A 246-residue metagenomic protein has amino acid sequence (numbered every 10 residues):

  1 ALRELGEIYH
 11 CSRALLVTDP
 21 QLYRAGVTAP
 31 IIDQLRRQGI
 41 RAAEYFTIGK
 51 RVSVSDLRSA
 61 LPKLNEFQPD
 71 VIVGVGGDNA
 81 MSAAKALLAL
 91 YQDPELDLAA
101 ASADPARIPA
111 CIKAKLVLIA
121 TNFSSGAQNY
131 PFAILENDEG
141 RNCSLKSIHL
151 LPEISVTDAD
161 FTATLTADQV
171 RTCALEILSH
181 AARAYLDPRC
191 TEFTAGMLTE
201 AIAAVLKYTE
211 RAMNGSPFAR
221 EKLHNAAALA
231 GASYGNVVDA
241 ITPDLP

Functional and structural regions predicted by a protein language model:
A1-V71: ATP/NTP phosphate-donor binding region
E44-F46, V73, L118-I119, T157 (+2 more regions): General beta-strand structural signal in soluble alpha/beta enzymes
S55-T157: Glycine/threonine-rich beta-strand-loop-alpha-helix active-site module that forms ligand/phosphate-binding
P131-V237: Carboxylate- and glycine-rich phosphate/diphosphate-binding segment that chelates Mg2+/Mn2+
V237-P246: C-terminal catalytic subdomain
